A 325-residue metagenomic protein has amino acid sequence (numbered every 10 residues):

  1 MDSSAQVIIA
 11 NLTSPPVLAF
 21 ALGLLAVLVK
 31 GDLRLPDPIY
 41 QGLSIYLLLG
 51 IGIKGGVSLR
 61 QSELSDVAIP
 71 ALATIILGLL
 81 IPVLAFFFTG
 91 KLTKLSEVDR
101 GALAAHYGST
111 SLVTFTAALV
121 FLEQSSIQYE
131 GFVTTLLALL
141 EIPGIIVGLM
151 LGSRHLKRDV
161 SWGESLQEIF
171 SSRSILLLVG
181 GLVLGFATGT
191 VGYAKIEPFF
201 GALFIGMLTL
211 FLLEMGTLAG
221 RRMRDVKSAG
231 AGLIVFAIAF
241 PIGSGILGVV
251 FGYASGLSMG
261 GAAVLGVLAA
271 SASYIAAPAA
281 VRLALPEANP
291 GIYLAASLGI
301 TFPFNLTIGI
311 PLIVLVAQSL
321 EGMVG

Functional and structural regions predicted by a protein language model:
M1-A26, D37, L64-M215, A229 (+1 more regions): Alpha-helical transmembrane segments of multi-pass small-molecule/ion transporters
L25-I45, R60-Q61: Membrane-interface helix-loop junction between the first two transmembrane segments
Y46-L47, I51-I76: An N-terminal, globular interaction/scaffold subdomain
I51, M215, F236: Fold-independent oxyanion-binding glycine-rich loops and adjacent beta-strand/coil segments at enzyme active sites
L218-A231, A237-P241: Long, repeat-rich segments with strong aromatic
